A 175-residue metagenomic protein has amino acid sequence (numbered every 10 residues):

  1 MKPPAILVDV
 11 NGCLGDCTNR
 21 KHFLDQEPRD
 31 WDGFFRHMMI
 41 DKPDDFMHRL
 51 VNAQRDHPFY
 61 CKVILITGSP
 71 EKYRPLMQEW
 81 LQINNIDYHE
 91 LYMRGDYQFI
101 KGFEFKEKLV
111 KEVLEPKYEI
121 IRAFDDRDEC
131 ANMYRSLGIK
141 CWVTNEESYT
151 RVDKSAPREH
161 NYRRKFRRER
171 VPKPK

Functional and structural regions predicted by a protein language model:
K2-I100: Alpha-helical substrate-recognition element adjacent to the catalytic core
V51-R55, L114, A131, R135: Surface-exposed amphipathic alpha-helices with a cationic face
P58-Y60, I86, E115-Y118, S136: Short, well-ordered coil/turn elements that cap or connect secondary structure elements
V63, P75, I100-E104, A131-M133 (+1 more regions): Short, solvent-exposed polar/charged micro-motifs at secondary-structure junctions
M77-N85, V113, M133-G138: Short, aromatic/basic amphipathic alpha-helical patches
N85-G95, E115, S155-R168, P172: Structural recognition of alpha->loop->beta junctions
K101-V113: Short loop-to-alpha-helix "cap/lid" segments that border enzyme active sites across diverse enzyme classes
V110, Y118-Y162: Acidic, Mg2+-coordinating phosphoryl-transfer loop and its flanking beta/alpha structural elements, shared across
